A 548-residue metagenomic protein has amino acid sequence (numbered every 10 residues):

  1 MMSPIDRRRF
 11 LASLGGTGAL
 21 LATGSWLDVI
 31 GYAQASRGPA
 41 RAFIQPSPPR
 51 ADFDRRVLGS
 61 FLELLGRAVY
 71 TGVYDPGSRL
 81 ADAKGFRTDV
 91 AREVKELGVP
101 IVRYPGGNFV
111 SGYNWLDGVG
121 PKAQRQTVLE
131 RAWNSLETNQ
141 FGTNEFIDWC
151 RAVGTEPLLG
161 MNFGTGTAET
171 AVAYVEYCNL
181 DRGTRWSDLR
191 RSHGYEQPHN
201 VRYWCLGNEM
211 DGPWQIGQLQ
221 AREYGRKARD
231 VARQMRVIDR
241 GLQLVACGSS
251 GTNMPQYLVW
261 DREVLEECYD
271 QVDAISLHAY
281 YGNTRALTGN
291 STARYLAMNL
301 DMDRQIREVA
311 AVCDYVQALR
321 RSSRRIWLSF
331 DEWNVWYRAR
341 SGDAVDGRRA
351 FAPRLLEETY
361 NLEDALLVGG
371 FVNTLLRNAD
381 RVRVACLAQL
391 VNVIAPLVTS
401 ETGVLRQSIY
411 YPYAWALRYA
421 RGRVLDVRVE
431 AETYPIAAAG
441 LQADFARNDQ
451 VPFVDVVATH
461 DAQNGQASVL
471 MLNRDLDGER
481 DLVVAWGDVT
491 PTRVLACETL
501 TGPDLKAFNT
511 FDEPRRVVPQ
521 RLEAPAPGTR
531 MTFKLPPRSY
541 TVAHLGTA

Functional and structural regions predicted by a protein language model:
S3, R9-G31: N-terminal export signals
S36-N290, R307: N-terminal catalytic cores of secreted or lumenal carbohydrate-active enzymes
R67-V69, F109-Y113, T165-A168, D211-W214 (+9 more regions): Flexible loop/turn segments at secondary-structure boundaries
A221-F371, E432-R447: Noncatalytic carbohydrate-binding groove/subsite architecture in carbohydrate-active enzymes
I306, A310-R321, T359, L375 (+3 more regions): Long hydrophobic segments that form regular secondary structure
V372-A379, R383-Q389, P396, S400-A446: Catalytic cores of secreted or luminal carbohydrate-active enzymes
D449-P491, C497, R538-V542: Carbohydrate-binding surface patches
V489-L535: Acidic, Ser/Thr/Pro-rich beta/coil linker or hinge segments at domain junctions
